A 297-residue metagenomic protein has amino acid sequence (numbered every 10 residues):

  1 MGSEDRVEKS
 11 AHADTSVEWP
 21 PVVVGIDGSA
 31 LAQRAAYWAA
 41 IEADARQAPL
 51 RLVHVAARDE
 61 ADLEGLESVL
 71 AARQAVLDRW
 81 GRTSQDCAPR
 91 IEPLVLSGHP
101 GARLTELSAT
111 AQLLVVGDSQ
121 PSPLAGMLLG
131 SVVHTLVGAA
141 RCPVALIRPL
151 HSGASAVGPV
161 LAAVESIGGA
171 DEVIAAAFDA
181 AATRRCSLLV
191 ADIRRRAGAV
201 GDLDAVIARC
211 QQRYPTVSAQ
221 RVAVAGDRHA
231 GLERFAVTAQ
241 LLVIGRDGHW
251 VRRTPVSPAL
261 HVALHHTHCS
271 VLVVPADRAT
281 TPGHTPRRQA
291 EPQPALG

Functional and structural regions predicted by a protein language model:
G2-E64, G158-V200, I207-V222, L241 (+2 more regions): Small/aliphatic-rich secondary-structure junction motif
G2-K9, G101, E106-G153, A236-L296: Gly/Ser-rich helix-loop-strand patches that form or flank binding pockets for ribonucleotide-derived cofactors
V17-P20, Q33-A45, R51-L52, A56-E92 (+4 more regions): N-terminal membrane-targeting/anchoring modules of bacterial envelope and secretion proteins
A35, A39, L104, L136 (+4 more regions): Aromatic/hydrophobic pocket-lining residues that form π-stacking "cages" and hydrophobic walls in ligand
R46-A48, P89, C142, C186-S187 (+1 more regions): Short glycine/serine/threonine/alanine-rich loop segments
P89-P93, V144, A219-A223, V271: Generic structural signal for residues in well-ordered beta-strands
V95-A102, V224-H229: Charged docking surfaces used in two-component/phosphorelay signaling
A205-A208, G226-A236: A short, acidic, amphipathic alpha-helical segment used as a generic capping/interface helix at domain edges
